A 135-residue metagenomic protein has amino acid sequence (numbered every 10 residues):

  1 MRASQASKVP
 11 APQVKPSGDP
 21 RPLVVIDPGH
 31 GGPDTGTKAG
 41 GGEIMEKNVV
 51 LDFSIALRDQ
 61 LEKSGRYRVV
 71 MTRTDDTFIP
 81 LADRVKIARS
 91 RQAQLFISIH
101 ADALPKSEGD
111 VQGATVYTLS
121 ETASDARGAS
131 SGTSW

Functional and structural regions predicted by a protein language model:
R2-S17, R21-P22, G40-W135: Active-site-proximal helix/loop segments of hydrolytic enzymes
G29-H30, H100: Histidine-centered divalent metal-coordination motifs
G31-G42: Glycine-rich N-terminal loop/short-helix segment of MobA-like nucleotidyltransferase
